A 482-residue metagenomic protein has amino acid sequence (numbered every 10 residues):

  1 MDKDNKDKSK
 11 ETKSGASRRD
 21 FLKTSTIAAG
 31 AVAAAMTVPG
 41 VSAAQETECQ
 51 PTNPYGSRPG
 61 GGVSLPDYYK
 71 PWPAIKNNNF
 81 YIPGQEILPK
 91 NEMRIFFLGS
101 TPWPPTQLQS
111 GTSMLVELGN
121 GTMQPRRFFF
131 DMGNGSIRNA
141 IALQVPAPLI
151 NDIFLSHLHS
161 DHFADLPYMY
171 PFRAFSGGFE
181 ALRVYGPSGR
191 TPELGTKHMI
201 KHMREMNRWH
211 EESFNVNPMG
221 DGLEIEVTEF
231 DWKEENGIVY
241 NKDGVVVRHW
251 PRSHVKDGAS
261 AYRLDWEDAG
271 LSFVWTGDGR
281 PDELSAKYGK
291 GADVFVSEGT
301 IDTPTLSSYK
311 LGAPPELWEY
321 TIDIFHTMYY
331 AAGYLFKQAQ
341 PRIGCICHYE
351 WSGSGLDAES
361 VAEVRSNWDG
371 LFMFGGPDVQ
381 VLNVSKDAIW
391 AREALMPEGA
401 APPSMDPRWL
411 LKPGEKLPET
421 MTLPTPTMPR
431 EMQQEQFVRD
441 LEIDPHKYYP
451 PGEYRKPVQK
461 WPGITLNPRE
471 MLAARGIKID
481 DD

Functional and structural regions predicted by a protein language model:
M1-D20, A29, A34-A35: N-terminal secretory signal peptides
K13, Q45-V274, E283, A358-A388 (+2 more regions): Binuclear metal-dependent hydrolase catalytic cores
A261, E267-S272, R280-D378, M471-D482: Cap/insert and terminal regions of metallo-dependent hydrolase folds
G376-Q436: C-terminal regions of proteins
